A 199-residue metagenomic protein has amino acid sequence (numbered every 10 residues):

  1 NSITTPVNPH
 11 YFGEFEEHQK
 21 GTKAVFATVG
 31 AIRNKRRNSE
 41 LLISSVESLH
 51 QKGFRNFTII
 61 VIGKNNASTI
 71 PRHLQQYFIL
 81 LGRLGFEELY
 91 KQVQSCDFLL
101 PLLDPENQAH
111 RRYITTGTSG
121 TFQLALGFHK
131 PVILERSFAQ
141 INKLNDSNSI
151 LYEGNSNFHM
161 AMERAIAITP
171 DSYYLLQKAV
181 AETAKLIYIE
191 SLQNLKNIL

Functional and structural regions predicted by a protein language model:
N1, T58-K64, V132-E135: Short, hydrophobic beta-strand segments that form beta-sheet elements in well-ordered domains
N1-P9: Helix-loop-beta element that forms the nucleotide-linked donor phosphate-binding surface in glycosyltransferases
P9-E14, Q19-H73, R83-E87: Conserved catalytic-core segment of nucleotide-activated headgroup transferases in glycan assembly
N65, F78-C96, L102-P105: Conserved active-site histidine-acidic residue motif and adjacent donor-binding/catalytic loop of glycosyltransferases
D97, H129-P131: A short alpha->beta transition loop at the rim of the catalytic pocket in nucleotide-sugar-dependent
P101-Q123, G127, E135-K143: Nucleotide-sugar-dependent
Q140-E153: A short acidic/histidine/glycine-rich donor-binding loop in glycosyltransferase catalytic cores
Y152-M162, A167-L199: A charged, aromatic-enriched C-terminal amphipathic alpha-helix characteristic of glycosyltransferases across folds
